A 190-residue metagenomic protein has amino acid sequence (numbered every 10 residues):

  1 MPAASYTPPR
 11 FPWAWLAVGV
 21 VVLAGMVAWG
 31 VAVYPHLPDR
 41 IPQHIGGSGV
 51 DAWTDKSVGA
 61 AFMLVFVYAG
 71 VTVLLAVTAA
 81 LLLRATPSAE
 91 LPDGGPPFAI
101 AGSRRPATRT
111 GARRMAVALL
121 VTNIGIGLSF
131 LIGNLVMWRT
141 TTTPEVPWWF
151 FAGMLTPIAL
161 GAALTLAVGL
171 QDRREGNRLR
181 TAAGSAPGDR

Functional and structural regions predicted by a protein language model:
M1-P8, A52, R104-G111: Cytosolic juxtamembrane amphipathic/interface segments immediately preceding and feeding into a transmembrane helix
T7-V22: Alpha-helical transmembrane segments and their helix-start/interface "positive-inside/aromatic belt" motifs in integral
G19-V21, S57-A79, F151-A159: Alpha-helical transmembrane segments
V27-A28, N134: Alpha-helical transmembrane segments of multipass membrane proteins
G30-F62: Active-site and channel-lining beta-strand-loop segments that bind or position nucleotide-derived/phosphorylated
L74-A99, L166-E175: Membrane-water interface of transmembrane alpha-helices
P87-A107, R180-S185: Juxtamembrane inter-helical linkers in multi-pass membrane proteins
M115-R190: Alpha-helical transmembrane segments of multi-pass integral membrane proteins, characterized by long hydrophobic
